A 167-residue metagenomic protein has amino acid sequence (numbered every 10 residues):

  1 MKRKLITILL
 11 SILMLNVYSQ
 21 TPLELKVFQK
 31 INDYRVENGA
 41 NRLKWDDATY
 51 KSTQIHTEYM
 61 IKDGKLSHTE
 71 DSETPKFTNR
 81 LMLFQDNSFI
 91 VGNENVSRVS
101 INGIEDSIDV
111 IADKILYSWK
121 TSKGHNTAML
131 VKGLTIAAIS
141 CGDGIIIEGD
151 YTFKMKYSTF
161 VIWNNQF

Functional and structural regions predicted by a protein language model:
R3-L5, V36, T57, N126-T127: Hydrophobic alpha-helical segments, especially transmembrane helices and their immediate juxtamembrane helical caps
K4-M14: Sec-dependent N-terminal signal peptides
L13, R35, I101-N102: A short small-residue
L15-S19: Sec/Tat signal peptide C-region and signal peptidase I cleavage site
Q20-M82, K132-A138, G142: Short, well-ordered surface patches within globular domains
L23, N164-F167: Short amphipathic alpha-helical segments
K76-N165: A well-ordered secondary-structure block
